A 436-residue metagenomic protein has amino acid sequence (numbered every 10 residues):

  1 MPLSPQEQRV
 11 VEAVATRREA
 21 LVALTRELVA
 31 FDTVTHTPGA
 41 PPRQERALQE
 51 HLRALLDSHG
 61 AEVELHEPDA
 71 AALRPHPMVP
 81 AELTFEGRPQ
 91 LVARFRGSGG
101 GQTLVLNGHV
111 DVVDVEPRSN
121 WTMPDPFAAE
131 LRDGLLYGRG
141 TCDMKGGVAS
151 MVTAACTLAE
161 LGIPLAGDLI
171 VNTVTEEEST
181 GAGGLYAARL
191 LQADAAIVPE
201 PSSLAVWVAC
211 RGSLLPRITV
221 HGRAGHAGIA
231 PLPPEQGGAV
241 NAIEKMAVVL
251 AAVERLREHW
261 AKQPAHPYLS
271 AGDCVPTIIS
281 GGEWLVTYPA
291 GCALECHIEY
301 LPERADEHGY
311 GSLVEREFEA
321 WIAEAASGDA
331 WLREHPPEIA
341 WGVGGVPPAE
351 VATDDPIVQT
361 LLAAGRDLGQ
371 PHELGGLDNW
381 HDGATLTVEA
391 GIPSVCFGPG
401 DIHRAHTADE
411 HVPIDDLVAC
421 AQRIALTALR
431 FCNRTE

Functional and structural regions predicted by a protein language model:
M1-R9, A13-T16, T33, F85 (+1 more regions): Metal-dependent amide/peptide-bond hydrolase catalytic core, centered on the "pita-bread" metallohydrolase fold
P2-L136, L165, G391, D401: Acidic/His- and Gly-rich active-site-bordering loop/insert found across diverse amide/peptide-bond hydrolases
H59, L161-L165, E324-L332: Short helix-capping segments at alpha-helix termini
E64, L104-L106, N172, A195-I197 (+3 more regions): Hydrophobic/aromatic beta-strand patches that form the interior of the parallel beta-sheet core in alpha/beta enzyme
P80-E86, V206-C210, L374-G376: Short Gly/Pro-enriched turn/cap motifs at secondary-structure boundaries
V115-R132, R211-G222, A363, V395: Acidic-glycine-rich active-site phosphate/pyrophosphate-binding loop
W121, I163, W207-S213, L285-A290 (+1 more regions): Short glycine/proline-enriched loop/turn "hinge" motifs that connect secondary-structure elements and lie
R132-L136, T141-R255, H406-Q422, N433: Fold-level recognition of mixed alpha/beta catalytic cores in primary-metabolism enzymes, strongest
